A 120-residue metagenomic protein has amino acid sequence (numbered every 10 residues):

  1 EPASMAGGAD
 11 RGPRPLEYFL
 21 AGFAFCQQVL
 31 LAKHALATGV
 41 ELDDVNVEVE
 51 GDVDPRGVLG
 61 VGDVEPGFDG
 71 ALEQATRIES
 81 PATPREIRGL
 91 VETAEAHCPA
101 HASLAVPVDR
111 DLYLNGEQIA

Functional and structural regions predicted by a protein language model:
E1-A21, K33-A120: Extended beta-strand/beta-hairpin segments
G22-Q27: Alpha-helical metal-binding/catalytic segments enriched in His/Glu/Asp
